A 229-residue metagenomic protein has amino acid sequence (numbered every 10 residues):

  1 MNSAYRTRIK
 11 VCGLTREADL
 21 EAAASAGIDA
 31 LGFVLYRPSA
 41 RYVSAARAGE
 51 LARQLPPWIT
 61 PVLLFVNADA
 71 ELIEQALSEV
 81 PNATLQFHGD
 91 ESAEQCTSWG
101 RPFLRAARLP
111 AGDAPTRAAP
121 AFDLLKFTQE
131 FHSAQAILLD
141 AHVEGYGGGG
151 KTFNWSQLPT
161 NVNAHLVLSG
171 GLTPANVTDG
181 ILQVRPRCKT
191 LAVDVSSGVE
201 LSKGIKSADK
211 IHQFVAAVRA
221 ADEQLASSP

Functional and structural regions predicted by a protein language model:
M1-C12, S227-S228: N-terminal amphipathic alpha-helix/helix-capping segment at the start of soluble metabolic enzymes
K10-A22, A26, V34: N-terminal beta1-alpha1 ligand-phosphate binding loop
A26, E79-V80, H132, Q183-C188: Structural motif
I28-S39, Q86-S92, H142-V143, G148 (+1 more regions): Glycine-rich phosphate-binding active-site loops on the catalytic face of alpha/beta enzymes
L35-S39, R47, A52-N176: Conserved anion-binding
A45-L55, S98, I181, S196 (+1 more regions): C-terminal helical cap(s) of enzyme catalytic domains, especially alpha/beta-barrels
V167-P186, E200: A C-terminal functional module that forms or caps the active site or interfaces directly with catalytic machinery
